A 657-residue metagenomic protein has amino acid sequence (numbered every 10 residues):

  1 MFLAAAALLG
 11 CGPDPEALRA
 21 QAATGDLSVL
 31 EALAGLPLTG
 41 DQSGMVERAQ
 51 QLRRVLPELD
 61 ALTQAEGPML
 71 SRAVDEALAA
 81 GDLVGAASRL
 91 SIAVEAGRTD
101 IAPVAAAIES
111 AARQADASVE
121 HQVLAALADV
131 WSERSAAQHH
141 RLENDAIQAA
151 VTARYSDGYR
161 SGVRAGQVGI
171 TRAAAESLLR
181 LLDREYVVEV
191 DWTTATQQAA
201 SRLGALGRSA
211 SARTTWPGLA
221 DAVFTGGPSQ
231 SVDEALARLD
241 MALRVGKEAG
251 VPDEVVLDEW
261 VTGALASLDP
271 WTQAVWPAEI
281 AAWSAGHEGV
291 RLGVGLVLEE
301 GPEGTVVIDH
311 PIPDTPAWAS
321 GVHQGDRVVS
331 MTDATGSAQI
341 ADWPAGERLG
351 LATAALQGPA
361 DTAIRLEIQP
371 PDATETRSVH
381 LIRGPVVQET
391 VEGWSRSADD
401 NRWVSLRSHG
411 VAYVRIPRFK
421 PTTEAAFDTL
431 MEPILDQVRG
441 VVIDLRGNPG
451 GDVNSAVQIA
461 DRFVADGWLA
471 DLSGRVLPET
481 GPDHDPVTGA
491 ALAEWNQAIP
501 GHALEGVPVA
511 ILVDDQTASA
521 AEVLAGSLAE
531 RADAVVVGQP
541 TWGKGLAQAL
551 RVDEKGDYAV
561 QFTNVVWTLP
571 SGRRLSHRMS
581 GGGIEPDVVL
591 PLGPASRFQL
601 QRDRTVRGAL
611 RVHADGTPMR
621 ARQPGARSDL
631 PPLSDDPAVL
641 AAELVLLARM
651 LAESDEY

Functional and structural regions predicted by a protein language model:
G12-T272, S628-Y657: Terminal targeting/pro-maturation regions of precursor/exported proteins
P15, A86-R89, V387-Q388, E392-Y657: C-terminal "post-core" interaction segments
E76, E95, V163-G169, E185 (+5 more regions): PDZ/PDZ-like domain segments forming the peptide/carboxylate-binding groove, activating on the N-terminal beta-strands
R160-V168, L181-V190, V223-S229, A242-P252 (+9 more regions): Second-shell loop/turn segments in exported
I170-A175, T194-A200, D269, G289-G295 (+13 more regions): Extracytoplasmic
L178, W260, L296, A317 (+7 more regions): Terminal peptide-recognition signature
S267-L268, V307, A341-S395, T563-N564: PDZ-domain C-terminal substructure recognizer with occasional recognition of PDZ-binding tails
Q324-E367, A425-T429, S455, K544-R551: PDZ domains, with a preference for the canonical peptide-binding region formed by the helix
